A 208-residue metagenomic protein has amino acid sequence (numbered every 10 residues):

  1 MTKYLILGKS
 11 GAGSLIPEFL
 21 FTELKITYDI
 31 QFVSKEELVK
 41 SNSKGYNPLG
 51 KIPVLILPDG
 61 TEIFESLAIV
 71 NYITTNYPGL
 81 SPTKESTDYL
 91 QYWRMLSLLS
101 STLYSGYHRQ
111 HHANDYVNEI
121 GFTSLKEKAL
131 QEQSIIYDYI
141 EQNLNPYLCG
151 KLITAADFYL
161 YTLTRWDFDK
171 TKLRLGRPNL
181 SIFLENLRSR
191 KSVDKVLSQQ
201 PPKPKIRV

Functional and structural regions predicted by a protein language model:
T2-S124: GST-like domain detector, emphasizing the conserved glutathione-binding G-site in the N-terminal thioredoxin-like
G45, L160, S189, S198: Phosphate-coordinating loops and pocket residues in cytosolic domains that bind phosphorylated ligands
T74, L163-T164, L197: Active-site-flanking alpha-helical
L99-R188: GST-like fold's C-terminal all-alpha helical module
D194-V208: Terminal-tail/helix-coil boundary detector
